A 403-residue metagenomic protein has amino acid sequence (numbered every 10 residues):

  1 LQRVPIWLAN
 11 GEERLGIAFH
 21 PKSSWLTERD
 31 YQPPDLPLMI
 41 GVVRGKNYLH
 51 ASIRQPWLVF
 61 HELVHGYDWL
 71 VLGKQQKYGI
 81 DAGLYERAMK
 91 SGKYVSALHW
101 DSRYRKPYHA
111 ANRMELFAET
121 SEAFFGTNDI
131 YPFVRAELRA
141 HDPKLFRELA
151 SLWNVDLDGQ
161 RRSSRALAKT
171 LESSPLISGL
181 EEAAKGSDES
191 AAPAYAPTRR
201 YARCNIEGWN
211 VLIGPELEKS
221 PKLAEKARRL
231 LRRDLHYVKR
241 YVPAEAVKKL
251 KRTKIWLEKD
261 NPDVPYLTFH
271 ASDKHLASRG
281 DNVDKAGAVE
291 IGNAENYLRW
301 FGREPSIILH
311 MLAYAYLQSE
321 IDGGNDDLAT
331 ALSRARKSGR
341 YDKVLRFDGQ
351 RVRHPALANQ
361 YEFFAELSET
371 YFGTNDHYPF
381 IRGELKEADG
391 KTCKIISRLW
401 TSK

Functional and structural regions predicted by a protein language model:
L1-K90, R199, E207, G214 (+2 more regions): Acidic/His-rich structured neighborhood in mature extracellular/periplasmic domains
E12, L72, F124, N128 (+4 more regions): Short loop/turn segments at secondary-structure transitions that flank enzyme active sites
S24-P37, V43, I53, Y85-K169 (+4 more regions): Metalloprotease/metallohydrolase-associated module, dominated by Zn2+-dependent proteases
P107-H109, A202-R203, E245-K248, H354-P355: A general structural signal for short secondary-structure junctions and capping/turn motifs
D188-R203: Short acidic, Pro/Gly- and aromatic-enriched capping/linker segments at domain boundaries
L212-K219: Terminal transmembrane helix and immediately flanking juxtamembrane interfaces of multi-pass membrane proteins
S220-A224: A short interface-forming secondary-structure element
